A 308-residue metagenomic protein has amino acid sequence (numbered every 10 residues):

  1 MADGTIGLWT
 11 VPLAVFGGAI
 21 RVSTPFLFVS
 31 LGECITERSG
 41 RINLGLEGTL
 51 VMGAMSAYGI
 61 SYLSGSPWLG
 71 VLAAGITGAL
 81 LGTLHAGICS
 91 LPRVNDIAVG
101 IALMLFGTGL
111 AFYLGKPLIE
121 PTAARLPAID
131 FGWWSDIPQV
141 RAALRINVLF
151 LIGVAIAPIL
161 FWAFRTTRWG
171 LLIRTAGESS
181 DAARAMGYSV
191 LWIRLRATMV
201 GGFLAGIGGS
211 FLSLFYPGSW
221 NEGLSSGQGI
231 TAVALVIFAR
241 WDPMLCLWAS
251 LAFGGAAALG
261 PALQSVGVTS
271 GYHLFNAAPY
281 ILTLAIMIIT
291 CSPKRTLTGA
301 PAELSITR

Functional and structural regions predicted by a protein language model:
A14-S64, V71, I76, L80-I97 (+1 more regions): Single transmembrane alpha-helix segments in multi-pass membrane proteins
V15-F16, F164, G201-V236, Q264 (+1 more regions): Inter-helical junctions in multi-pass inner-membrane proteins, predominant in energy-converting antiporter-like
V29, A54-Y58, T108-F112, F150-F161 (+4 more regions): Hydrophobic core segments of alpha-helical transmembrane domains in multi-pass membrane transport and ion-translocation
C34-G53, S90-L103, R196, Y216-T231 (+3 more regions): Short, non-helical or kinked segments that cap or interrupt transmembrane helices
G87-K116, R125-A128, G153, L224-A234 (+3 more regions): Pore- or pathway-lining transmembrane helices of multi-pass membrane proteins that form conduits for solutes/ions
G107-T166, G267-F275, K294, P301-R308: Transmembrane helix-bundle core of multi-pass membrane transporters and related energy-transducing complexes
A142-W220, P243-W248: Helix-loop-helix "hairpin" substructures at the membrane interface of multi-pass membrane proteins
I159-L160, E178-A185, S189-W192, L263-R308: Cytosolic-side transmembrane-helix boundaries in multi-pass membrane proteins
